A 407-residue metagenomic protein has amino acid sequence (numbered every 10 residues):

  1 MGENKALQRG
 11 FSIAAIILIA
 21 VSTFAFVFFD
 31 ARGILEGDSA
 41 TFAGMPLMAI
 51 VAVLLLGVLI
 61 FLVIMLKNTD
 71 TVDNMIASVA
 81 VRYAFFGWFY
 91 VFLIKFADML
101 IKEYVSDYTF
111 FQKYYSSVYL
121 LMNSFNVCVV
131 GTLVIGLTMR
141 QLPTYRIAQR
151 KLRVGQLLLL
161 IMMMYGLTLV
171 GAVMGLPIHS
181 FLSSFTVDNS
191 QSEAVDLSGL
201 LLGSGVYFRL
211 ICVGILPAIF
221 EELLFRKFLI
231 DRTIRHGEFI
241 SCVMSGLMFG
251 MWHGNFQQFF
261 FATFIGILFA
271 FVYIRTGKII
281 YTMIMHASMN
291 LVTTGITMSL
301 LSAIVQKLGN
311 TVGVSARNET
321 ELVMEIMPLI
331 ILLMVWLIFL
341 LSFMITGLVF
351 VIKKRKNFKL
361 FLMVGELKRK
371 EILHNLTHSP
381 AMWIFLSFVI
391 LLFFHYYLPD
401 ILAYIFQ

Functional and structural regions predicted by a protein language model:
G2, G203-Q407: Transmembrane helix-loop-helix hairpins at the membrane interface of multi-pass integral membrane proteins
G2-A15, A40-L47, T69-F92, Y114-L121 (+3 more regions): Interfacial transmembrane-helix boundary/kink motif in multi-pass membrane proteins
I17-T23, G87-L93, L158-G175, T282-M298 (+1 more regions): Hydrophobic alpha-helical membrane-insertion segments
I19-A25, V51-L62, F89-F96, V127-G136 (+3 more regions): Hydrophobic core of alpha-helical transmembrane segments in multi-pass integral membrane proteins
R32-T41, S106, F110-Y119, P143-I219 (+1 more regions): Juxtamembrane helix-loop-helix connectors linking adjacent transmembrane helices in multi-pass membrane enzymes
G37, T41-A52, F85-M139, F406: Alpha-helical transmembrane segments in multi-pass membrane proteins
I50-G57, S124-V130, I211, F260-I267: Membrane-embedded alpha-helical segments of multi-pass membrane proteins, especially the transmembrane helices
V58-N74, E103-Y165, S180-F185, S342-K368: Membrane-helix interface linkers and caps
